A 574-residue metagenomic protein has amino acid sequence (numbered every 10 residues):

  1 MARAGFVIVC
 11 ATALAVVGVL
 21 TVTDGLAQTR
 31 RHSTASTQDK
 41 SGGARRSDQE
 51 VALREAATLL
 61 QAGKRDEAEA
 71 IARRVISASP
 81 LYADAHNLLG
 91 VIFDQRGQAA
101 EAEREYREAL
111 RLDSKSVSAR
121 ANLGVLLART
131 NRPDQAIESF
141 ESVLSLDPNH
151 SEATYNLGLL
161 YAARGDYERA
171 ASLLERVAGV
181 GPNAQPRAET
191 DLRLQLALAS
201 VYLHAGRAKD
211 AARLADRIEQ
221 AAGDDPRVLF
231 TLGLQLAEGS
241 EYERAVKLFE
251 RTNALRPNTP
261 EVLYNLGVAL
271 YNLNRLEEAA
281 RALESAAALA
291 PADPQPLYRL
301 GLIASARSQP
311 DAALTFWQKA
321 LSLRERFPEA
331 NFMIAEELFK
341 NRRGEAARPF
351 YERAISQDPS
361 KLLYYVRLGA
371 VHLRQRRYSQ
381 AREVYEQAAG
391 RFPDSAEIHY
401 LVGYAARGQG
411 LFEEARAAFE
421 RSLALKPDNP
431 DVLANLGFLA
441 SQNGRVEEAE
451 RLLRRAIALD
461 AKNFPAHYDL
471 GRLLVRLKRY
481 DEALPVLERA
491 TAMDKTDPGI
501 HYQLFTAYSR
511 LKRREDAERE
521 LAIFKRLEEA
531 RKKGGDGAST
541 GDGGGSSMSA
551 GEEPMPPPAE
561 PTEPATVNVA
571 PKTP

Functional and structural regions predicted by a protein language model:
G5, C10-R45, E152-N156, A163 (+7 more regions): Long, contiguous interaction/recruitment modules in multidomain scaffold/adaptor proteins
Q28-S41, N183, A188-L192, R213 (+3 more regions): Terminal, low-structured helical/coil segments at or just beyond the last alpha-helical repeat
S47-L81, L88-V91, Q95, S200 (+8 more regions): Alpha-helical segment of the N-proximal tetratricopeptide repeat
Q49, A83-D84, V117-S118, S151-E152 (+13 more regions): Helix-start (N-cap) detector for alpha-helical repeat units in TPR-like alpha-solenoids, especially tetratricopeptide
Q61-R74, Q95-E108, S118, R129-S142 (+13 more regions): Structural signature of tandem alpha-helical TPR/SEL1-like repeats, specifically the intra-repeat loop/turn
A78, L112, L146, V180 (+11 more regions): Structural marker of alpha-solenoid helical repeat scaffolds
V91, R107, V125, D431-A434 (+1 more regions): Alpha-helical adaptor scaffolds
